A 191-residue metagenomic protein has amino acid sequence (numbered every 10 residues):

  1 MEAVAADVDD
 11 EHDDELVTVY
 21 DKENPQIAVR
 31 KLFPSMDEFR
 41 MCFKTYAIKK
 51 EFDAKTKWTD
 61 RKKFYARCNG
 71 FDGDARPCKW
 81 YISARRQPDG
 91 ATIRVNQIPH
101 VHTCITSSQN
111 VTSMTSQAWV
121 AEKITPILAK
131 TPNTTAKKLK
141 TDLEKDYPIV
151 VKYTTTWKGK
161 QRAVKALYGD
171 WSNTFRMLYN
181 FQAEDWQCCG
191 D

Functional and structural regions predicted by a protein language model:
M1-D191: Conserved, well-ordered core segments of regulatory domains
